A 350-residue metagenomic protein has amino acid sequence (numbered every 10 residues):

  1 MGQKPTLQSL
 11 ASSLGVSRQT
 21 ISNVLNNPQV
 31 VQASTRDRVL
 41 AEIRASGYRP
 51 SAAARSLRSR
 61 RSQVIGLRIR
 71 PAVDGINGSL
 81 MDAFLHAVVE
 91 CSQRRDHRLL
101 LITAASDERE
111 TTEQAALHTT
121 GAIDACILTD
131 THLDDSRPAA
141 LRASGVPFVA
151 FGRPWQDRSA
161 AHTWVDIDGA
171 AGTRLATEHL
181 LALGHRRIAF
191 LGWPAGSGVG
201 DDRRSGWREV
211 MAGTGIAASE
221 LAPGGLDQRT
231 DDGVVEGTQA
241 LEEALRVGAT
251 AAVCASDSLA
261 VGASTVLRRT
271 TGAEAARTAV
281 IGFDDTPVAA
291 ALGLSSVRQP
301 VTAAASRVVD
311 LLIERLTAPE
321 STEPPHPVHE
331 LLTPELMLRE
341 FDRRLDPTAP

Functional and structural regions predicted by a protein language model:
M1-Q63, P350: N-terminal helix-turn-helix DNA-binding module of bacterial transcription factors
A11, L128, C254-A255: Short beta-strand scaffold positions
S17, Q63, D124, R186-I188 (+1 more regions): Short acidic/polar active-site loop segments enriched in Thr and Asp
Y48-E113: Amphipathic helical "hinge" segments at domain boundaries
P71-A83, I102-E110, V165-L175, L191-A240 (+4 more regions): Hinge/beta->alpha junction and helix N-cap segments in small-molecule ligand-binding domains
E110-A122, V235-V247: Short, well-structured alpha-helical segments in soluble
T129-R174, S258, D284-S295: Flexible loop/hinge segments that line or gate small-molecule binding clefts
A244-P350: Flexible loop/turn connectors
